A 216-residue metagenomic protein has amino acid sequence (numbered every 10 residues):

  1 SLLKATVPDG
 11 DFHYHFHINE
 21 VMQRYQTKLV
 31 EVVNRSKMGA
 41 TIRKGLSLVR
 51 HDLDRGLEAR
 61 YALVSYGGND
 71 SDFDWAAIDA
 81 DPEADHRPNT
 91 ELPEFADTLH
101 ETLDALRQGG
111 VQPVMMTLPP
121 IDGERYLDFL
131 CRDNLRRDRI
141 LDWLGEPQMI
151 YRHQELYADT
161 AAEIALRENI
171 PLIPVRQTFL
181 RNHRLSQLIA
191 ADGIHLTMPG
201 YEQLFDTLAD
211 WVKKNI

Functional and structural regions predicted by a protein language model:
S1-S36, R50-E58, A62: Serine-esterase "nucleophile elbow" of acetyl-processing enzymes
L3-F12, S36-A40, A77-R87, G193: Acidic/histidine-rich helix-loop elements that form or flank divalent-metal/phosphate-binding sites at the catalytic
K28, L46-I216: Alpha-helical cap/lid subdomain in secreted, periplasmic, or secretory-pathway luminal O-acyl-processing enzymes
R43: N-terminal helical cap/lid subdomain that shapes the substrate entry/recognition surface in HAD-like hydrolases
